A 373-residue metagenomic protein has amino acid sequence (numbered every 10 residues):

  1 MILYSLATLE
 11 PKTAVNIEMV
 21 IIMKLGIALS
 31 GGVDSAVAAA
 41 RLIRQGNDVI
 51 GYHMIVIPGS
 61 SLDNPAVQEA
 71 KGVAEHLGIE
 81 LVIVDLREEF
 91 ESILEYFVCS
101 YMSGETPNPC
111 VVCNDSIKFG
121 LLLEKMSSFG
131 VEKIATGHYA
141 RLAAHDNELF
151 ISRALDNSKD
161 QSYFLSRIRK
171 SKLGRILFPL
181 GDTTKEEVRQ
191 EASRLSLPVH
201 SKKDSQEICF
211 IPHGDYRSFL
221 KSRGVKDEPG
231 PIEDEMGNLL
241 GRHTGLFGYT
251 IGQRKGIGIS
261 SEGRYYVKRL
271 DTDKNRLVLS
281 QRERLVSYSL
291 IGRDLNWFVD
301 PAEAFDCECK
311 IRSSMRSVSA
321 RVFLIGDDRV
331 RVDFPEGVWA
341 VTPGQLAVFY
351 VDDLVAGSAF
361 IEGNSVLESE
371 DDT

Functional and structural regions predicted by a protein language model:
I2-L9: Extreme N-terminal basic, low-complexity initiation segments that serve as generic localization/processing leaders
S5, I22-M23, P65, T183 (+2 more regions): Hydrophobic alpha-helical context, especially transmembrane and signal-peptide helices
L9-E10, G237: Short, contiguous, well-ordered secondary-structure segments
T13-S166, L177, E186-E187, S193: ATP-dependent adenylation/nucleotidyltransferase module used to activate substrates
A135-A143, N147-T373: AMP-forming adenylation/ATP pyrophosphatase catalytic core
